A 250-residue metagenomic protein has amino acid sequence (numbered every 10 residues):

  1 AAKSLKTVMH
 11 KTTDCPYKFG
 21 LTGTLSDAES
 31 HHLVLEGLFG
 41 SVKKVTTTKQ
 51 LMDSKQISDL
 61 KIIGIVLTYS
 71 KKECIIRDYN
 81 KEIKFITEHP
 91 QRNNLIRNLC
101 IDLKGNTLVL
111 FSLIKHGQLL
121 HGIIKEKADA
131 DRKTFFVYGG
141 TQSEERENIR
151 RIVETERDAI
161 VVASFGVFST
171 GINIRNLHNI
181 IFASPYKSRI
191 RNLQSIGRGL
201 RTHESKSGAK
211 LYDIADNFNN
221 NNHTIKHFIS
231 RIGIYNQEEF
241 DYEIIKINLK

Functional and structural regions predicted by a protein language model:
A1-G20, L25-H31, K127-K133, R151-E156 (+4 more regions): N-terminal helicase ATP-binding lobe
A1-I63, Y235: Post-DEXD/H (motif II) to motif III coupling segment of the RecA-like Helicase ATP-binding lobe
M9-C15, R175, G197-K206: Short, conserved loop/helix-junction motifs that constitute active-site signature segments in enzyme catalytic cores
T22-S26, K187-L211: Conserved SF2 helicase motif VI
K72-E126: Conserved interdomain hinge at the start of the Helicase C-terminal
L108, Q118-L119, D131-I172: Conserved helicase ATPase core of P-loop NTP-dependent helicases/translocases
V162-A163, T170-P185, Q194, A209-D213: A short beta-strand element within the Helicase C-terminal
R198-R231: Conserved segment of the helicase C-terminal RecA-like domain
